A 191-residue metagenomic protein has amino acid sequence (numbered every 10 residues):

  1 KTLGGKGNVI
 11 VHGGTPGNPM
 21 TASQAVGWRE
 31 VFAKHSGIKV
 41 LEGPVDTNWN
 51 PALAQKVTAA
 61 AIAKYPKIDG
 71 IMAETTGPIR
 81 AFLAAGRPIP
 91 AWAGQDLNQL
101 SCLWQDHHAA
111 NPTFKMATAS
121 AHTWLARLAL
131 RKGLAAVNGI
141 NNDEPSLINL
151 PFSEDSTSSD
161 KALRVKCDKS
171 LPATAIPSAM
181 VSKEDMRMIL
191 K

Functional and structural regions predicted by a protein language model:
K1, V11-G13, A109-T123: Short beta-strand elements at the ligand-binding edges of bilobed clamshell
K1-V9, S23, A54-Q55, N98-C102 (+1 more regions): Hydrophobic alpha-helical segments within soluble ligand-binding/sensing domains
N8-H12, L41-G43, D69-A73, P90-Q95 (+1 more regions): Structural recognition of the beta-strand scaffold that forms the well-ordered cores of secreted hydrolase catalytic
N8-V11, F32-P51: Short beta-strand elements in bilobed, periplasmic/extracellular small-molecule ligand-binding domains
H12, P16, A121, L130-K191: Hinge/cleft segment of the Venus flytrap/periplasmic-binding protein
G13-S23, T76: Extracytoplasmic "Venus flytrap"
P19-K39, V57, A81: Short, solvent-exposed amphipathic alpha-helices that sit in or adjacent to ligand/effector-binding or catalytic
W28, T47-Q105: Hydrophobic alpha-helical
